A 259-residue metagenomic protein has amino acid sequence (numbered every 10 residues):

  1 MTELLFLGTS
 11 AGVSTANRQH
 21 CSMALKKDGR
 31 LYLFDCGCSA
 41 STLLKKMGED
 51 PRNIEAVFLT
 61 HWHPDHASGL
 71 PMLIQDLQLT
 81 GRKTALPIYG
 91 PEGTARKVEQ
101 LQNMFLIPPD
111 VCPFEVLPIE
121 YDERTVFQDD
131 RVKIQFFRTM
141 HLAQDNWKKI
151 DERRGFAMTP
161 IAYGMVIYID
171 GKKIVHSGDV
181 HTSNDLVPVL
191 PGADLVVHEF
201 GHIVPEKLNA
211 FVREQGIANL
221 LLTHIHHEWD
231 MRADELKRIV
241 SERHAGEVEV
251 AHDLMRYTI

Functional and structural regions predicted by a protein language model:
M1-M47, P118-D185, D253-I259: Core dinuclear metal-dependent hydrolase active-site scaffold
S39-Y89, E120, G192: Active-site metal-binding motif and surrounding structural segment of the metallo-beta-lactamase
L44, L70-L73, V98-L101, L186 (+1 more regions): Hydrophobic packing residues within well-ordered alpha-helices of enzyme cores
E49-R52, C112-F114, D130-V132, P191 (+2 more regions): Structured loop/turn residues at beta-strand edges in well-structured enzyme cores
G69-L77, N103, D230-R238: Metal-dependent catalytic neighborhoods of phosphoester/phosphodiester hydrolases
L73, L77-P87, D151-A157, I161 (+1 more regions): P-loop/Walker A phosphate-binding loop and immediately adjacent motor/lid segment at beta-alpha junctions
R82-A85, E92-P118: Active-site neighborhood of divalent metal-dependent phosphoester bond hydrolases
D170-K173, V180-Y257: Cap/insert and terminal regions of metallo-dependent hydrolase folds
